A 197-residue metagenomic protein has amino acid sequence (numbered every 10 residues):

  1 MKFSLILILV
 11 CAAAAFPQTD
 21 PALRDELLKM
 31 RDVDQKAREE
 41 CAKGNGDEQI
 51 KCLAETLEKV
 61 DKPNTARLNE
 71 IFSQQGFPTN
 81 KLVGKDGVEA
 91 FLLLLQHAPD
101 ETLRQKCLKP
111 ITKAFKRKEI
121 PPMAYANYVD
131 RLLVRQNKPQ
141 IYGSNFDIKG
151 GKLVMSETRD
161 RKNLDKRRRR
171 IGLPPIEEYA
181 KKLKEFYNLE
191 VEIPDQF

Functional and structural regions predicted by a protein language model:
M1-I8: Sec-dependent signal peptide recognition, specifically the positively charged N-region followed immediately by
L9, V60, L103, R159-D160: Generic detector of ordered secondary-structure context
L9-P17: Hydrophobic h-region of N-terminal signal peptides that target proteins for export in Gram-negative bacteria
T19-N137: N-terminal helix-rich structural modules
E89-F91, L95, R104-N188: Mature-region segments of soluble proteins
E185-F197: Intrinsically disordered, compositionally biased glycine-rich interaction modules
